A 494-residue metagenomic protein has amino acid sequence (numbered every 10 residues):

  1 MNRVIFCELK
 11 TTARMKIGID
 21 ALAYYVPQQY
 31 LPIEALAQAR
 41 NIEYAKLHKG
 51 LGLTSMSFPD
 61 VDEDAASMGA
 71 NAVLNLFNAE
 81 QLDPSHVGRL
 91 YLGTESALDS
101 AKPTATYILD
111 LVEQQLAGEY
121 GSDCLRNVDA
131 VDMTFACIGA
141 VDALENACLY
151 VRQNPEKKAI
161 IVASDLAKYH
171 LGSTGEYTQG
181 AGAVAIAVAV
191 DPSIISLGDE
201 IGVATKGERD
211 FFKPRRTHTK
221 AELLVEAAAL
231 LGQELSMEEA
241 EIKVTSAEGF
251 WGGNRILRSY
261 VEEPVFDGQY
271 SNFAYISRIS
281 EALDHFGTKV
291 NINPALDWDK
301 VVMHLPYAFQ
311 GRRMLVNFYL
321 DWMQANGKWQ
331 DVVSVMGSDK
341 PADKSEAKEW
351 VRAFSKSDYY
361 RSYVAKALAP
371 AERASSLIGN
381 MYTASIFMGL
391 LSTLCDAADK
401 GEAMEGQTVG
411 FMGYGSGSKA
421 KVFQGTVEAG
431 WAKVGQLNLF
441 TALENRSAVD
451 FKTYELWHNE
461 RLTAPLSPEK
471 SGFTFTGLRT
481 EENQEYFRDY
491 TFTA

Functional and structural regions predicted by a protein language model:
F6-D62, E176-S277, E281-D284, S418-A494: Condensing-enzyme catalytic core mediating Claisen C-C bond formation in acyl metabolism
I19, A65-V141, P294-F318: Conserved beta-ketoacyl condensing-enzyme motif
A23-Y25, G93-D99, T134-A140, A163-K168 (+2 more regions): Acidic, glycine-rich active-site loops and adjacent beta-strand->loop/helix elements that engage anionic groups
A45-S67, A97-K158, S164, W322-S385: Conserved catalytic cysteine-centered active-site region of acyl-thioester-dependent Claisen-condensing enzymes
G69-L76, I108, A143-Y150, A282-F286 (+2 more regions): Buried hydrophobic packing segments
A72-G88, S280-D297, V316-D321, A325 (+2 more regions): Phosphate/pyrophosphate-binding loops at sites that engage ATP/ADP/AMP, CoA/4′-phosphopantetheine, polyphosphate
P155-I186, D191: Flexible, glycine-rich active-site loops centered on histidine and acidic residues that chelate a metal or position
K344-A353, R361-L437, T441-E444: C-terminal catalytic subdomain
